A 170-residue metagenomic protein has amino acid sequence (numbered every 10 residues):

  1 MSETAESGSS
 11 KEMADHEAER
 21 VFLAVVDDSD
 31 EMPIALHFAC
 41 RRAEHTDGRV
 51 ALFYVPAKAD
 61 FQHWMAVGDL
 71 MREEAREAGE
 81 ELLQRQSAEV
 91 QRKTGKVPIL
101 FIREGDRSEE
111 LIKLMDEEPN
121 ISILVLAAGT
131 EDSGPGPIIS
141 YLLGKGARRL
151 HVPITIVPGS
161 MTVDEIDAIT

Functional and structural regions predicted by a protein language model:
M1-M13, E17, Q91-L124, D164-T170: Structural beta-alpha unit
E3-T4, G8, E12, Y54-E81 (+1 more regions): Acidic, proline/glycine-rich short linear motifs
E12-A66, R149-L150: Small/aliphatic-rich secondary-structure junction motif
I34-F38, K113-L114, L142: A short acidic, amphipathic alpha-helical/loop segment
A51-F53, I99-R103, T155-V157: General small-molecule cofactor/ligand-binding pocket signal
M71-I99: Helix-adjacent hinge/juxtasegments
L126-R148, V163-D167: Glycine-rich, Arg-bearing micro-motifs that act as flexible, cationic patches
K145-G159: Short, acidic/small-residue loops that bind anionic groups at enzyme active sites
